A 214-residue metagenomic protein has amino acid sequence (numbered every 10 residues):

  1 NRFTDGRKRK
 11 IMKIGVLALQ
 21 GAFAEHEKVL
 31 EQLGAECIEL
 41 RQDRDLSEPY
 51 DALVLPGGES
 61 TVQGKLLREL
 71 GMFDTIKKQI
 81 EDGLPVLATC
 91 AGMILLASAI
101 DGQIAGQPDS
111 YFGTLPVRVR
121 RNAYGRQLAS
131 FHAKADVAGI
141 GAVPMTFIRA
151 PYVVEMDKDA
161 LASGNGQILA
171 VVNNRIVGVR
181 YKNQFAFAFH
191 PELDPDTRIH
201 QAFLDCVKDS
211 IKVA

Functional and structural regions predicted by a protein language model:
N1-E69, F73-D82, T197-A214: N-terminal beta1-alpha1 cap of cysteine-dependent amidohydrolase-like domains
L19, T89-A91, L115, R149 (+1 more regions): A secondary-structure boundary/capping signal
C37-I38, V86, Q184: Hydrophobic anchor at the start of a short beta-strand that flanks the dinucleotide cofactor-binding loop
E39, A88-T89, V179: General beta-strand structural signal in soluble alpha/beta enzymes
E48, S110, G141: Structured loop/turn residues at beta-strand edges in well-structured enzyme cores
V54-L55, A88, F187: Redox-cofactor binding/interface segments in oxidoreductases and associated redox assembly factors
S60-D136: Cysteine-nucleophile active-site neighborhood
R121-A214: Amide-donor transfer/coupling interface in amidating biosynthetic enzymes
